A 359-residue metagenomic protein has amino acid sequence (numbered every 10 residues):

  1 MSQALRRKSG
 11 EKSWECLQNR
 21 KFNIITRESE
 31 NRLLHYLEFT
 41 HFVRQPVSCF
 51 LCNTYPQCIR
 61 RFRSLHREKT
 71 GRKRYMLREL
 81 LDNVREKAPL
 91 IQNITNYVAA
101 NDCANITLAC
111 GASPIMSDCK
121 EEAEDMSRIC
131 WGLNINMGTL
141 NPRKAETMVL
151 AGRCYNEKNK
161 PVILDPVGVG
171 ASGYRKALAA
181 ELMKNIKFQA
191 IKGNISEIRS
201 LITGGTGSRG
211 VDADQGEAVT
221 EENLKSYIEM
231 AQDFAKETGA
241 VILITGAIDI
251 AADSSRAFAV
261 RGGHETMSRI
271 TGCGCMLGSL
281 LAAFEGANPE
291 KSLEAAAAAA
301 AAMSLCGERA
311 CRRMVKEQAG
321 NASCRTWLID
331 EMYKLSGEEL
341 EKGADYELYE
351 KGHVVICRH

Functional and structural regions predicted by a protein language model:
H41, I59, T70-M116: Glycine-rich phosphate/adenosyl-contacting loop at the front of the ribokinase-like
C110-E157: Active-site cofactor/substrate anionic-group-binding motifs, chiefly glycine- and Lys/Arg-rich phosphate-binding loops
Y155, N159-K184, A190: Glycine/small-residue-rich loop that forms an oxyanion/phosphate-binding "nest" at active or ligand-binding sites
R175-A257: Conserved phosphate/ATP/ADP-binding segment of small-molecule kinases
H264-L281, S292: Short glycine/threonine-rich catalytic loop with a Thr-x-Gly-x-Asp
L281-S323: Conserved post-catalytic alpha-helical subdomain immediately downstream of the catalytic base and nucleotide-binding
L305-H359: Charged C-terminal helix
